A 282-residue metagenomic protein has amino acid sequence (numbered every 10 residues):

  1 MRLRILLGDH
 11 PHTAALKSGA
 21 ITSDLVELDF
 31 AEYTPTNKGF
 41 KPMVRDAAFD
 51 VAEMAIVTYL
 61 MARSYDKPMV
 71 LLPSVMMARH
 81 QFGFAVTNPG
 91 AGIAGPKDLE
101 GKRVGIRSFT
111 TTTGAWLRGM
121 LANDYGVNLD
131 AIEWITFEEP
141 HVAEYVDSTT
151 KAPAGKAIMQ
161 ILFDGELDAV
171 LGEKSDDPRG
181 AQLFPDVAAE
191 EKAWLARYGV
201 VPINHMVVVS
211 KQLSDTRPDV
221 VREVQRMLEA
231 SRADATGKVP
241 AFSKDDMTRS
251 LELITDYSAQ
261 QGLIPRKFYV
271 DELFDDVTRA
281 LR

Functional and structural regions predicted by a protein language model:
R4-V127, W134-F137: Short, glycine-/small- and polar/acidic-enriched structural segments that line small-molecule recognition paths
G19-A20, A47, G165, G262 (+1 more regions): Short glycine-centered helix-capping/turn motifs at secondary-structure transition points
F30-P42, A94, I132-D164, D246 (+1 more regions): Short helix-initiation/N-cap motifs at beta->coil->alpha
G105-G126, T136-A154, M159-G172: Internal, conserved structured core segments that host functional sites
Y145-R232: Pocket-lining segment of extracytoplasmic ligand-binding domains
V208, L213-L263: Secondary-structure end/capping motifs
T255-R282: Tryptophan-rich aromatic "cage" segments
